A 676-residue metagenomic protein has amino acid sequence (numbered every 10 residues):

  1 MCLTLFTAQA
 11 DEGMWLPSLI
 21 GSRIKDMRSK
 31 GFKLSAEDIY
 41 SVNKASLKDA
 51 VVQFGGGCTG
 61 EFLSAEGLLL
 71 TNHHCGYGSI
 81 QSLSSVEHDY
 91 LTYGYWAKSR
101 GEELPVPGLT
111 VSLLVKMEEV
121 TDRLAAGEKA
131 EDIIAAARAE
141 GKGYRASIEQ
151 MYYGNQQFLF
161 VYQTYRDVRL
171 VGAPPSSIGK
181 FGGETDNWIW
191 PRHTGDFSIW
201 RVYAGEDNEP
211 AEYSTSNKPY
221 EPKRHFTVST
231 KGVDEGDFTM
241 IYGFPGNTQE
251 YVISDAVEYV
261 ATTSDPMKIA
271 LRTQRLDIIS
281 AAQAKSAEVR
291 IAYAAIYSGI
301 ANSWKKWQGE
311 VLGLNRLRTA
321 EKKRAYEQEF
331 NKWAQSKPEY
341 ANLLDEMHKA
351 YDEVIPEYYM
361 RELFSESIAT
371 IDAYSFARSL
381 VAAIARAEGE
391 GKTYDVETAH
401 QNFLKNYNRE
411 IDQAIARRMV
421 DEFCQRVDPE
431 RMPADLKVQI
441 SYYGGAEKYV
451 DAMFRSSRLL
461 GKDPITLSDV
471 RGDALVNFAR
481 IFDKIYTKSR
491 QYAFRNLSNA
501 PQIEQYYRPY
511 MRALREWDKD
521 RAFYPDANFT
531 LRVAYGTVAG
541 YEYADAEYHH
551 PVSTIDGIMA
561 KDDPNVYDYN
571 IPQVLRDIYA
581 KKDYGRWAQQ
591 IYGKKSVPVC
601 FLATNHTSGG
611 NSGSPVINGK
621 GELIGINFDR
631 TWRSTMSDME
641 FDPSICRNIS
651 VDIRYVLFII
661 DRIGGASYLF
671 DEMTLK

Functional and structural regions predicted by a protein language model:
M1-T4: Bacterial N-terminal signal peptides
F6-K676: Terminal presequence/propeptide segments associated with secretion/organelle targeting and zymogen/polyprotein
